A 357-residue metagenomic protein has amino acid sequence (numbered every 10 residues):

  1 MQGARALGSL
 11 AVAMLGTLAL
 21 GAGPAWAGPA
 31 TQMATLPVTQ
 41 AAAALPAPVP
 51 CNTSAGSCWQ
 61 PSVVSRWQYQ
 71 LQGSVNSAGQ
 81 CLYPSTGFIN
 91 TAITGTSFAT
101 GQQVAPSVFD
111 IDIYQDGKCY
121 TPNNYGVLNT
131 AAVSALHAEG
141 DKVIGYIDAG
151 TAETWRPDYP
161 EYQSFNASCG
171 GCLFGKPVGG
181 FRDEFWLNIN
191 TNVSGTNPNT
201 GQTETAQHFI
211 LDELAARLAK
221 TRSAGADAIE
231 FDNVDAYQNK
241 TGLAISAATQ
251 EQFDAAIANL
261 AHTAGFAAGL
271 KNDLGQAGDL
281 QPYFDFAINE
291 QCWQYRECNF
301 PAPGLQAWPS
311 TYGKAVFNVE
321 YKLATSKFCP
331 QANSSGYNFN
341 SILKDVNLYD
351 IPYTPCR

Functional and structural regions predicted by a protein language model:
M1-A11: Bacterial N-terminal signal peptides that target proteins for export
L7, L18, M33-L36, T91 (+1 more regions): Hydrophobic transmembrane signal anchors and adjacent membrane-proximal interface regions, especially in viral
S9-G21: Bacterial N-terminal signal peptides
L18-A44: C-terminal region of N-terminal signal peptides and the immediate post-cleavage residues of exported proteins
A41-R357: Glycan-processing catalytic domains of CAZymes
